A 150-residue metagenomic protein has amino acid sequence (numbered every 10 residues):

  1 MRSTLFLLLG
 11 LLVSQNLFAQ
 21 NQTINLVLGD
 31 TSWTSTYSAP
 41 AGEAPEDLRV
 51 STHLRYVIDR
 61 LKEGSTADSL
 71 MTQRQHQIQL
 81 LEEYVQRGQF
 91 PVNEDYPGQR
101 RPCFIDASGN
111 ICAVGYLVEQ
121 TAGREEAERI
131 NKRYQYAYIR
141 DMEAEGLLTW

Functional and structural regions predicted by a protein language model:
T4-V13: Sec-dependent N-terminal signal peptides
I24-I58, Q73-I78: Extended, charge-biased low-complexity segments that typically form long amphipathic alpha-helices/coiled-coils
L61-W150: Mature extracellular/secreted ectodomains of secretory-pathway proteins
